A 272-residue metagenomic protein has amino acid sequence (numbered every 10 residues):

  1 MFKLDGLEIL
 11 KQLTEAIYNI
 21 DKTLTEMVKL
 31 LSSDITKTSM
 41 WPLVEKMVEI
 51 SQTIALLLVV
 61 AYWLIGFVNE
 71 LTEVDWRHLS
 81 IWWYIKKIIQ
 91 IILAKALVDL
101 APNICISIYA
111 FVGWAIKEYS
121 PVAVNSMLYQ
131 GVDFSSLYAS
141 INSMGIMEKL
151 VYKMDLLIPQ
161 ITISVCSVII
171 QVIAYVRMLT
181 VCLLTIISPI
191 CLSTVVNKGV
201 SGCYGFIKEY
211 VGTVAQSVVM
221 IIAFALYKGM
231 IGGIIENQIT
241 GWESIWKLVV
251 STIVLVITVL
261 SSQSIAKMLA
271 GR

Functional and structural regions predicted by a protein language model:
M1-Y62, G66-N69, E73-W82, I91-T162 (+3 more regions): Gly/Ser-rich, low-complexity
I163-S167: Extended, non-catalytic structural segments that build the interaction scaffolds of large macromolecular assemblies
V168-A174, M178-F224: Extended serine/threonine-enriched, polar tracts that run as long, contiguous segments within proteins
